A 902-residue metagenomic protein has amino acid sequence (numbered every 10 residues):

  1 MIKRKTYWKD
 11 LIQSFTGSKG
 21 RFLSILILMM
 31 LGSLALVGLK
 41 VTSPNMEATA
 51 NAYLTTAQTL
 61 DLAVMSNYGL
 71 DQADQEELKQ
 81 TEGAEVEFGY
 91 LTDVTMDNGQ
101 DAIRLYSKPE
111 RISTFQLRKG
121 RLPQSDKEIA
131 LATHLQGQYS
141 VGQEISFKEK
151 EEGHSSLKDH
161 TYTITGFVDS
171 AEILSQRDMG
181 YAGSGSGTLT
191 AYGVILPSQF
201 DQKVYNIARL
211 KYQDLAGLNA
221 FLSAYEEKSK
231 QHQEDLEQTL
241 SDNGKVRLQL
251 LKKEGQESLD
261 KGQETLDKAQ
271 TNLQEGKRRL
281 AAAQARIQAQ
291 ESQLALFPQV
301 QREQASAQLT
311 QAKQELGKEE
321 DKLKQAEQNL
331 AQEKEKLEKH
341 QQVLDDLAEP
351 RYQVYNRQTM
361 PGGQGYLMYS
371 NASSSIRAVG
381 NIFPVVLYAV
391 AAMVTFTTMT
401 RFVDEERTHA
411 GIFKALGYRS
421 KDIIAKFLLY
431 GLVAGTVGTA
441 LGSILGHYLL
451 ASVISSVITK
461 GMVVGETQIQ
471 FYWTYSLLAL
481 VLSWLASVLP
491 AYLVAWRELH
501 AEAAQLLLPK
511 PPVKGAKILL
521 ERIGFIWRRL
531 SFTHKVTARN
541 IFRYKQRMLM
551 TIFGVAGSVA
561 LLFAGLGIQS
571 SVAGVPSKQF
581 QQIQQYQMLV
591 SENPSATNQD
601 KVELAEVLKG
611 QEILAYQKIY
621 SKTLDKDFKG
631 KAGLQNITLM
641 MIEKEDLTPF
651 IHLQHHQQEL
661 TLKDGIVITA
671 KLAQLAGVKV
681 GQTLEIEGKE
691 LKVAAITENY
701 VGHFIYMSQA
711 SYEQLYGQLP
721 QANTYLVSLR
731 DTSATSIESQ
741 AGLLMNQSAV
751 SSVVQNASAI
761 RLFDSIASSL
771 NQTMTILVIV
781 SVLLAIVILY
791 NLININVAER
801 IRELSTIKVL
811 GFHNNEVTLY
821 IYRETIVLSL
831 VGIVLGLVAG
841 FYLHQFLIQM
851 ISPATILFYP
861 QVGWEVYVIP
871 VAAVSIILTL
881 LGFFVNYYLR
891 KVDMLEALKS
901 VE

Functional and structural regions predicted by a protein language model:
M1-L34, E47-A48, L428, A516-G557 (+4 more regions): N-terminal Sec/SRP start-transfer signal
I2-A389, V575, Q579-M588, E690 (+1 more regions): Membrane transport/envelope proteins' first extracytoplasmic loop
K3-K5, H500-I518, Y887-E902: Short cytosolic juxtamembrane segments of multi-pass membrane proteins
D10, S18, M393-L432, N771 (+1 more regions): Interfacial "coupling" helices/loops that link adjacent transmembrane helices in transporter permeases
G17-N45, D61, L432, A440 (+3 more regions): Short, strongly hydrophobic transmembrane alpha-helices
V379-T398, L485, M774-L792, S875-I876: Selective detector of the "anchor" transmembrane alpha-helix that sits immediately C-terminal
F396-G411, L432-V464, W473-H500, R802 (+2 more regions): Small-residue-rich transmembrane alpha-helices
F532-D664, A670-K671, V680: Juxtamembrane segments of multi-pass membrane proteins
